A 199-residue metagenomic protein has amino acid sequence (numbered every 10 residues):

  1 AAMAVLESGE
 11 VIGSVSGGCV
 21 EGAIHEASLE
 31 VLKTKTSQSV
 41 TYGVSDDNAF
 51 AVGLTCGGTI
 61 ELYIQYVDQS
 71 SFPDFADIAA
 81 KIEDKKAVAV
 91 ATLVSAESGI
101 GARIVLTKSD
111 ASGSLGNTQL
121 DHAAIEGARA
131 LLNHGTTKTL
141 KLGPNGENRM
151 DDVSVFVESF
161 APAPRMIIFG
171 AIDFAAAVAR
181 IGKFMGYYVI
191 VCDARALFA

Functional and structural regions predicted by a protein language model:
A1-A199: Segments forming oxygen-rich coordination pockets for charged ligands
